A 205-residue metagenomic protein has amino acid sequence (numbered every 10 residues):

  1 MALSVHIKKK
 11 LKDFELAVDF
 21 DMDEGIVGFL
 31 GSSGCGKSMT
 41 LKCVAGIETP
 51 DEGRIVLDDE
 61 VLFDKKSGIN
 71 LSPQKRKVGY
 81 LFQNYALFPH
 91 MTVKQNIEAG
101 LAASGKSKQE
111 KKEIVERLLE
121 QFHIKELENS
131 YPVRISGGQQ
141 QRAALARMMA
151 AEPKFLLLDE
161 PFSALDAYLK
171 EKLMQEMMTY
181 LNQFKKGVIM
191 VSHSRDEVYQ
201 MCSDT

Functional and structural regions predicted by a protein language model:
E60-K65, A102, Q109-L127, M178-T179: Conserved ABC ATPase "signature" region
L62-G79, K112: ABC ATPase NBD coupling module
M91-G100: Short coil-to-helix segment of the ABC ATPase nucleotide-binding domain corresponding to the Q-loop/switch region
Y131-I135, Q139-Q141: Conserved ABC ATPase signature
A150-K154: A short, proline-enriched helix->beta-strand linker immediately N-terminal to the Walker B motif in ABC-type P-loop
L156-E160: Catalytic Walker B motif of ABC-type/P-loop ATPase nucleotide-binding domains
K185-H193: Conserved H-loop
